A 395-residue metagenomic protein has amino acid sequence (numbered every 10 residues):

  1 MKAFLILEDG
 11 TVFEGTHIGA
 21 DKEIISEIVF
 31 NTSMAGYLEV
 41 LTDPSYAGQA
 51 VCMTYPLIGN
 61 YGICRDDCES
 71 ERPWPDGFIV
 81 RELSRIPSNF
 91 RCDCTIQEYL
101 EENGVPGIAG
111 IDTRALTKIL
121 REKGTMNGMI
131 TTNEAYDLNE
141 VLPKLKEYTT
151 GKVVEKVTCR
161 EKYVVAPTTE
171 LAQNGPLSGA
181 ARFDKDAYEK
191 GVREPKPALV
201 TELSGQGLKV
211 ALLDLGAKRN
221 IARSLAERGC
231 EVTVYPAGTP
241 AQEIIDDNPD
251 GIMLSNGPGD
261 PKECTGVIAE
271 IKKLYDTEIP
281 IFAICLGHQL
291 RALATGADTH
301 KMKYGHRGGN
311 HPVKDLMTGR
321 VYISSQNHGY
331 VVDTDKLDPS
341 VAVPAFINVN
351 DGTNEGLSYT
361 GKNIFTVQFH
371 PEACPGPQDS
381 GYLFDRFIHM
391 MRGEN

Functional and structural regions predicted by a protein language model:
M1-Q242, D247, P261, C374 (+1 more regions): RNA-binding accessory domains that recognize and position tRNA/RNA substrates
P106-G107, V232, I281, T299 (+1 more regions): Hydrophobic beta-strand scaffold residues
D112, C285, H328, H370: Active-site glycine-centered loops adjacent to acidic/histidine catalytic or metal-binding residues that shape
G207-A211, E231, P280, I323 (+1 more regions): Residues that mark the start of a beta-strand
D246, G251, S255-I323, V331 (+1 more regions): Cysteine-nucleophile active-site neighborhood
R320-G361, N395: Catalytic beta-strand/loop cores that center a nucleophilic Ser/Cys/Thr and support acyl-enzyme chemistry
G356-E394: A glycine-centered loop/beta-turn motif at secondary-structure junctions
